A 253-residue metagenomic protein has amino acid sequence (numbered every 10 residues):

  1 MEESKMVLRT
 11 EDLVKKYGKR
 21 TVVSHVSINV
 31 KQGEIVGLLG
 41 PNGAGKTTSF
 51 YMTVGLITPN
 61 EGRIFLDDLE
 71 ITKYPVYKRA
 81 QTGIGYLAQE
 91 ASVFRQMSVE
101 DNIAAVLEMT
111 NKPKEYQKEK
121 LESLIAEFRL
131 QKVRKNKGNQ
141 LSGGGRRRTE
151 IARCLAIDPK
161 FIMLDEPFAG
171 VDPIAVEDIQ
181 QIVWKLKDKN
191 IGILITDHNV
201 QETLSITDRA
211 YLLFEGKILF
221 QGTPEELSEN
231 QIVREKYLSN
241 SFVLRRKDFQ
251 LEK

Functional and structural regions predicted by a protein language model:
L39-P41: The feature captures the beta-strand-to-loop junction immediately N-terminal to the Walker
V54: Helix-to-loop junction immediately C-terminal to a conserved catalytic motif
L69, E115-V133, Q180-W184: Conserved ABC ATPase "signature" region
M97-A104: Short coil-to-helix segment of the ABC ATPase nucleotide-binding domain corresponding to the Q-loop/switch region
K137-L141, G145: Conserved ABC ATPase signature
I162-E166: Catalytic Walker B motif of ABC-type/P-loop ATPase nucleotide-binding domains
